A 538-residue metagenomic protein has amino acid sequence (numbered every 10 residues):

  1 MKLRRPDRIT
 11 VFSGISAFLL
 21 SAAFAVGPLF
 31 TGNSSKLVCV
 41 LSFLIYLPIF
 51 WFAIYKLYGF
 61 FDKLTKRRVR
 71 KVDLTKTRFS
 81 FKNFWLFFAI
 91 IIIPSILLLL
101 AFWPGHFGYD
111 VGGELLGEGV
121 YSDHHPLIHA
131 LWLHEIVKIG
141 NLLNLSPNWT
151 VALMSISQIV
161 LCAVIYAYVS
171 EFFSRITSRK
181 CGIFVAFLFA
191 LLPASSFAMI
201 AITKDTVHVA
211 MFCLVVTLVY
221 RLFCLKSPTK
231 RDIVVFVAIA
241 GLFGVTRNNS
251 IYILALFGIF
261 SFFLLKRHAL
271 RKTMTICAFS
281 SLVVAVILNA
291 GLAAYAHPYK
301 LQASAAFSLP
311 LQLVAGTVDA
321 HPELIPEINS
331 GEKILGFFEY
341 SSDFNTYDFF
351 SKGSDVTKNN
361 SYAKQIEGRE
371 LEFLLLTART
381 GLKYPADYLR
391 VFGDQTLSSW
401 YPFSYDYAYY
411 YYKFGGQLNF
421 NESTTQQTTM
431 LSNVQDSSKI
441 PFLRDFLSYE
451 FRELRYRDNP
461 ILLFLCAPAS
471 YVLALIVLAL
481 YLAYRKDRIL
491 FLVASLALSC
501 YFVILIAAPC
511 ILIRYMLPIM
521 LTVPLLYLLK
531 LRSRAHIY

Functional and structural regions predicted by a protein language model:
F81-L86, V169-L191, V209-A210: Transmembrane-helix signature of polytopic, membrane-embedded enzymes that assemble or transfer cell-envelope glycans
I91, G182-P193, A240-G244: Short helix- or helix-capping micro-motifs that position conserved polar/aromatic residues at function-defining sites
L100-E114, V120-I136, G140-W149, P518: Extracytoplasmic catalytic/substrate-binding loops of multi-pass membrane glycan-assembly enzymes
W149-L153, R390-A494: Membrane-interface anchor segments at the N-terminal boundary of transmembrane helices in multi-pass membrane enzymes
I156-I176, L214: Transmembrane-helix motifs of polytopic, lipid-linked glycan transferases
F197-H208, T246: Short acidic/glycine- and proline-prone juxtamembrane loop motifs at membrane-interface regions of multi-pass membrane
D232-R247, G258, S280-A285: Membrane-interface alpha helices of multi-pass inner-membrane proteins
H297-K439: Membrane-proximal stem/loop segments at transmembrane-domain junctions that anchor or position
